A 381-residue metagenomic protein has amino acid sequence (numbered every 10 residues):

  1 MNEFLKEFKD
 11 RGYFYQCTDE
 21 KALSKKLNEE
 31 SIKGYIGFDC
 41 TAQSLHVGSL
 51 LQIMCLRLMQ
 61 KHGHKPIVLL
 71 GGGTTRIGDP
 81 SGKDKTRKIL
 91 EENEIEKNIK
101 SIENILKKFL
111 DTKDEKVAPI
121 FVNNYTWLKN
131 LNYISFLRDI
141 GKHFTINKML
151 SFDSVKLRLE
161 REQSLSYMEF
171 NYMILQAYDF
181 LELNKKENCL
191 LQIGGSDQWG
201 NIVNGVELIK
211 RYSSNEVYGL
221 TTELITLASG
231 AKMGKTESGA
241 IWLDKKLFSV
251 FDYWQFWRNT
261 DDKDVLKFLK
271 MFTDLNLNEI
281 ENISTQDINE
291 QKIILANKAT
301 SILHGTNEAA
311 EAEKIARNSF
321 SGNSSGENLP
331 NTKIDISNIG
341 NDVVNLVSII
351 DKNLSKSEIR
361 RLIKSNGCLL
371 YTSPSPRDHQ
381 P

Functional and structural regions predicted by a protein language model:
M1-S196, V203-V206, S213-Y218, A231 (+1 more regions): NTP-dependent nucleotidyl-transfer catalytic core
E3, K97, K116-V117, D197 (+4 more regions): Generic structural microfeature
Y35, Y167, Y172, Y178 (+4 more regions): Aromatic side chains
R211-S373: Conserved nucleotide- and phosphate/pyrophosphate-binding catalytic cores in adenylate/nucleotidyl-handling enzymes
P374-P381: Single conserved hydrophobic/aromatic residue that forms the stacking wall/gate of nucleotide- or nucleobase-binding
